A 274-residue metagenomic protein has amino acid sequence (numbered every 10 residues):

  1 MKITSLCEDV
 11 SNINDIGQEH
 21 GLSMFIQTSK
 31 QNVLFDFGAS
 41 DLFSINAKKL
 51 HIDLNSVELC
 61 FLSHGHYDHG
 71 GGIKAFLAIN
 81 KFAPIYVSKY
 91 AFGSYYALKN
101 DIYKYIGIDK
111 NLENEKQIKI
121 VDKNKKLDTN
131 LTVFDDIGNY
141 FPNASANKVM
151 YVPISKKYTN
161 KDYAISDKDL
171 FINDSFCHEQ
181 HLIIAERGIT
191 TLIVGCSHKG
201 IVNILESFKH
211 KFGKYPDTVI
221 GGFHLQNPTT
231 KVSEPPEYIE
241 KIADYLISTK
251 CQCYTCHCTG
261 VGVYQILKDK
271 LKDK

Functional and structural regions predicted by a protein language model:
M1-L50, S175, E179-I193: Conserved beta-strand hairpin/beta-sheet module of binuclear metal-dependent hydrolase folds, prominently
E8-V10, F37-S40, G65, Y90-A91 (+4 more regions): Active-site metal-binding loops of divalent metal-dependent hydrolases
N14, Y95-L98, P228-T230: Short, charged, surface-exposed secondary-structure boundary motifs
I26, D36, A47, H64 (+4 more regions): Divalent metal-coordination and catalytic microenvironments
L42-G93, H210-V219: Active-site metal-binding motif and surrounding structural segment of the metallo-beta-lactamase
H66-H69, K168-H181, A185-D273: Cap/insert and terminal regions of metallo-dependent hydrolase folds
Y86-S88, V121, C256: Generic beta-sheet signal
A91-E179, L271-D273: Metallo-beta-lactamase
